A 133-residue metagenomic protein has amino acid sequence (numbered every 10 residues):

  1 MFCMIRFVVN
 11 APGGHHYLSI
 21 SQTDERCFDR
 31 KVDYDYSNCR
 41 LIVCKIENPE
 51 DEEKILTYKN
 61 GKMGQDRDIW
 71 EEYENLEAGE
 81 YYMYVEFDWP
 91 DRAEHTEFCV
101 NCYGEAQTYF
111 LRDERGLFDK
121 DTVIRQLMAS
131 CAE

Functional and structural regions predicted by a protein language model:
M1-E133: Intrinsically disordered, low-complexity terminal tails and linkers in large eukaryotic cytosolic proteins
